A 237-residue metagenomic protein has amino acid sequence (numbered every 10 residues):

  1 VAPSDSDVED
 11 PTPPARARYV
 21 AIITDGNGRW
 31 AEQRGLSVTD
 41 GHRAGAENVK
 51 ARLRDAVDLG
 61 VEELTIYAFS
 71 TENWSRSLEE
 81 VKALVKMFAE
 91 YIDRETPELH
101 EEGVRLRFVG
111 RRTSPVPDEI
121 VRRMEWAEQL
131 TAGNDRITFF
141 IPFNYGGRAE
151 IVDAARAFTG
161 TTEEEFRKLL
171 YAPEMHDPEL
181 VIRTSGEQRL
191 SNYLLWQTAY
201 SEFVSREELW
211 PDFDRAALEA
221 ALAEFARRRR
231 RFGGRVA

Functional and structural regions predicted by a protein language model:
V1-A237: Flexible, compositionally biased loop and terminal segments
